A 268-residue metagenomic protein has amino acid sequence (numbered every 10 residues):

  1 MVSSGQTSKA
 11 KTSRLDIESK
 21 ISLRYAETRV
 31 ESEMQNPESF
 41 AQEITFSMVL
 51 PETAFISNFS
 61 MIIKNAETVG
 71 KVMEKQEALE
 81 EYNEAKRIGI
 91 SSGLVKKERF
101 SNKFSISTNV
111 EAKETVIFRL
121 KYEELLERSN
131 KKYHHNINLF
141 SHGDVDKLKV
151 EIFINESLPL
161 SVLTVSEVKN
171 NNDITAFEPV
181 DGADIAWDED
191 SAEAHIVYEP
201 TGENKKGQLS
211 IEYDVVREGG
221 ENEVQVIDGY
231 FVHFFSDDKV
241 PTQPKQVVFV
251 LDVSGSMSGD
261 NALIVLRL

Functional and structural regions predicted by a protein language model:
M1-Y230, F235: Subset of Sec-pathway N-terminal targeting signals
V226, T242-Q243: Extracellular/periplasmic catalytic domains that process cell-envelope and extracellular macromolecules
D238-V240: Outer-membrane beta-barrel pore proteins
P244-V250, G255-L268: …and closely analogous acidic/polar surface helices at protein-protein or active-site interfaces in A-domain-like
